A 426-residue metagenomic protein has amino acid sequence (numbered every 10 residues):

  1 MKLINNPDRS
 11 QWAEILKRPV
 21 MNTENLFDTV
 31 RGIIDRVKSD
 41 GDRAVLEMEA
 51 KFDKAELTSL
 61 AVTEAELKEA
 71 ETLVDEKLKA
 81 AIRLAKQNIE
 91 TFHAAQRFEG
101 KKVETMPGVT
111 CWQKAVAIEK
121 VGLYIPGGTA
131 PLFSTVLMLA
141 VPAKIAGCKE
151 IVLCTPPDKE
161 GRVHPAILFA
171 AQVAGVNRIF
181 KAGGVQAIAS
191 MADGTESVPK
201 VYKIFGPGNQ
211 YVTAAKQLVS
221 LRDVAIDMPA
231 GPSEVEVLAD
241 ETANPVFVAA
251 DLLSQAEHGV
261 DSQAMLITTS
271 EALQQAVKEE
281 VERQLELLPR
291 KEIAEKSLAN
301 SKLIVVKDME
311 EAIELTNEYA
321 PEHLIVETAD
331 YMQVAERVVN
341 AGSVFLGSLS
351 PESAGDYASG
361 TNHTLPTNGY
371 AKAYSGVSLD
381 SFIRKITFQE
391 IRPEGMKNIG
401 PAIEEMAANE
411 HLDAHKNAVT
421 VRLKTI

Functional and structural regions predicted by a protein language model:
M1-E119: N-terminal Rossmann-like NAD(P)+-binding subdomain of aldehyde/semialdehyde dehydrogenases
M1-P7, R178-G183, L303-D308: Short acidic-hydrophobic, aromatic-tinged amphipathic segments that line or gate anion-handling sites
F98-T105, A225, S262-I267, L287-S297 (+3 more regions): Flexible, glycine/charged-enriched surface loops at secondary-structure junctions
V103-F169: Conserved small-residue-rich beta-alpha loop and adjacent elements that most often cradle the phosphate/pyrophosphate
G175-Q263: Conserved NAD(P)+-binding/catalytic subdomain of aldehyde/semialdehyde dehydrogenases
H258, L266-A341: A glycine- and small/hydrophobic-rich beta-loop-beta segment that serves as a flexible "lid/hinge" or phosphate-binding
E318-I426: C-terminal core of ALDH-fold dehydrogenases
